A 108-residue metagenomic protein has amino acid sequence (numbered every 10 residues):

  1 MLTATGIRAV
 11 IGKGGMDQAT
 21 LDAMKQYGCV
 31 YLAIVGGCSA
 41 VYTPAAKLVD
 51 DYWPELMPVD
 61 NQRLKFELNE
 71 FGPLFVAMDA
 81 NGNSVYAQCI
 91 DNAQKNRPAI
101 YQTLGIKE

Functional and structural regions predicted by a protein language model:
M1-F71: Feature captures the catalytic cores and cofactor-binding loops of soluble hydro-lyases/lyases that act on carboxylate
P44-E108: C-terminal binding/interaction regions
